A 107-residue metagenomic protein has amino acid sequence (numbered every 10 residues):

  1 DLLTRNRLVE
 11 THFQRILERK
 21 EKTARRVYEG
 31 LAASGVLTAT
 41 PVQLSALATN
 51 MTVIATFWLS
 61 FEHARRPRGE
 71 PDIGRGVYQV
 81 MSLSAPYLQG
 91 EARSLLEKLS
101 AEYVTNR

Functional and structural regions predicted by a protein language model:
D1, A39-Q43, R65: Short acidic alpha-helical/loop segments enriched in Asp/Glu that coordinate divalent cations
L2-R7: Short loop-to-helix capping motifs
L8-S34, S45-T56, S60, R75-P86: Amphipathic alpha-helical packing segments from all-alpha helical-bundle domains
V27, A39-Q43, Q89-L96: Noncatalytic linker/hinge segments flanking ATPase motor cores
G35-A39, R68-E70: Membrane-interface helix-boundary motifs at transmembrane edges
L37-L47, V104-T105: Charge-rich, acidic-biased intrinsically disordered regions
S60-R107: C-terminal peripheral helix-coil segments that are non-catalytic and often amphipathic
